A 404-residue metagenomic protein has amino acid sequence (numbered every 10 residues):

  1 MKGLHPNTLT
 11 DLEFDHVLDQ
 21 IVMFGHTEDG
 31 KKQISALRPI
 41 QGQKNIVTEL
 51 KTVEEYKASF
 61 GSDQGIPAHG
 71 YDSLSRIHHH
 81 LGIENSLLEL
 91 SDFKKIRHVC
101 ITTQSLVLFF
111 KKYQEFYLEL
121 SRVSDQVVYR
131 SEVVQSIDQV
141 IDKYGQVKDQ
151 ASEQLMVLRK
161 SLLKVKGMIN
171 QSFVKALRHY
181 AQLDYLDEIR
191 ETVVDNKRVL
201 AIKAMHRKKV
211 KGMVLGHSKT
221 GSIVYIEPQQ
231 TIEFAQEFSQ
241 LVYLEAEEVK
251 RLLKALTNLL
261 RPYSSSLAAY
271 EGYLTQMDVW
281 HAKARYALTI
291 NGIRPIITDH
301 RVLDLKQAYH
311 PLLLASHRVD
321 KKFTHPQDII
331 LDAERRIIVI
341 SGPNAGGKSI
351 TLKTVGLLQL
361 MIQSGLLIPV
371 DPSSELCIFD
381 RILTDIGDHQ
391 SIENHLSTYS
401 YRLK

Functional and structural regions predicted by a protein language model:
M1-G65, L81-S91, K95-R97, Q104 (+4 more regions): Alpha-helical coupling/stalk and coiled-coil linker elements that connect catalytic or binding modules and transmit
E49, V99, L352, H395-R402: Generic hydrophobic secondary-structure packing signal
G70-Y71: N-terminal extracellular/luminal ectodomains immediately following the signal peptide in secreted and single-pass
V123-Q126: Extended, well-ordered alpha-helical scaffold/bundle regions in very large, multi-domain proteins
V128-Y129, V134: Terminal transmembrane helical anchor/hairpin motif
I378-K404: Switch/coupling sub-region of P-loop NTPases
